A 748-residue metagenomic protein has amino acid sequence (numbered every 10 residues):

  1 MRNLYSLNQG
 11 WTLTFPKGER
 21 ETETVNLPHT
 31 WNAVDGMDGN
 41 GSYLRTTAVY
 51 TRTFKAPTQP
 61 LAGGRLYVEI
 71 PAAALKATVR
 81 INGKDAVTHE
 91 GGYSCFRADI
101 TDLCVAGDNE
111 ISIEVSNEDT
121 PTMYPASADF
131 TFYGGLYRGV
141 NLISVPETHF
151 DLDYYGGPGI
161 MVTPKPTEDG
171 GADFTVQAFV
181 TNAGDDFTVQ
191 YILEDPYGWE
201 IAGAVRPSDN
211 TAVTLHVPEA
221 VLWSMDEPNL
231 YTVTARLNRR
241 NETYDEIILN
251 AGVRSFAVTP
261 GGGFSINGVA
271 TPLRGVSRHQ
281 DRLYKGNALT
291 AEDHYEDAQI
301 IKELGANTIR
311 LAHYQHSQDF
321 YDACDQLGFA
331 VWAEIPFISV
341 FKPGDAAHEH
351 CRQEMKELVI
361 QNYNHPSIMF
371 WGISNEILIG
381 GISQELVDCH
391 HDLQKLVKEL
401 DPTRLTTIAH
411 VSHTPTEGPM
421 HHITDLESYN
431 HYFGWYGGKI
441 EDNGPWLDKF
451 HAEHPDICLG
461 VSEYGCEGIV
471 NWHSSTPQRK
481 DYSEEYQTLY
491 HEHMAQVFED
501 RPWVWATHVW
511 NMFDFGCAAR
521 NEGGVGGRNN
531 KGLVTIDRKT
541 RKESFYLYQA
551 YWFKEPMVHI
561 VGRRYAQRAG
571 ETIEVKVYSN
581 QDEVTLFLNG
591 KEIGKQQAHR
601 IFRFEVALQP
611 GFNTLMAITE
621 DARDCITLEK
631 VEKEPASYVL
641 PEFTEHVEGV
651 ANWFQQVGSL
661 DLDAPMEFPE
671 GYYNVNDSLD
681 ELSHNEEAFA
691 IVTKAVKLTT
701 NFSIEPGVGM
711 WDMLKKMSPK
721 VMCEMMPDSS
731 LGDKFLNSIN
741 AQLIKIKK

Functional and structural regions predicted by a protein language model:
N3, L7-G10, F15, V25-N40 (+11 more regions): An acidic-aromatic loop/edge-strand motif
N3-K17, N40-G41, R45-D153, G157 (+8 more regions): Accessory beta-strand-rich segments of carbohydrate-active enzymes
L27-V34, E118, M123, D129 (+4 more regions): Extended substrate-binding grooves/exosites of carbohydrate-active enzymes
D102-D108, Q177-P260, G611-F612: Extended acidic/polar, glycine-enriched regions that form or flank non-catalytic beta-rich accessory modules
V145-H149, D153-G170, F264-Y284, L640-Y672 (+1 more regions): Compositionally biased low-complexity segments at domain edges in trafficked proteins and select soluble regulators
E147-N182, Q549-Q581: Surface beta-strand/loop "capping" patches
T214, P218, L222-D226, K576-E667: C-terminal beta-sandwich/jelly-roll accessory domains of carbohydrate-active enzymes
D661-F735, N740-L743, K747: Compact, charge-rich alpha-helical regulatory domains located at protein termini
